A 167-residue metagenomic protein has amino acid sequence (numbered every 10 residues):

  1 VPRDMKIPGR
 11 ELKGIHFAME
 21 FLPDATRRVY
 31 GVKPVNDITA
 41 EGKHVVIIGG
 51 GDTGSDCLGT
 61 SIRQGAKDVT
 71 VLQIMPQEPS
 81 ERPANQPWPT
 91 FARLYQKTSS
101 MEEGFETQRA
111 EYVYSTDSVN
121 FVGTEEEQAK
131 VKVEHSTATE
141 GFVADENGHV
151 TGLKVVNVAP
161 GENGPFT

Functional and structural regions predicted by a protein language model:
V1-T167: Residues forming the flavin
